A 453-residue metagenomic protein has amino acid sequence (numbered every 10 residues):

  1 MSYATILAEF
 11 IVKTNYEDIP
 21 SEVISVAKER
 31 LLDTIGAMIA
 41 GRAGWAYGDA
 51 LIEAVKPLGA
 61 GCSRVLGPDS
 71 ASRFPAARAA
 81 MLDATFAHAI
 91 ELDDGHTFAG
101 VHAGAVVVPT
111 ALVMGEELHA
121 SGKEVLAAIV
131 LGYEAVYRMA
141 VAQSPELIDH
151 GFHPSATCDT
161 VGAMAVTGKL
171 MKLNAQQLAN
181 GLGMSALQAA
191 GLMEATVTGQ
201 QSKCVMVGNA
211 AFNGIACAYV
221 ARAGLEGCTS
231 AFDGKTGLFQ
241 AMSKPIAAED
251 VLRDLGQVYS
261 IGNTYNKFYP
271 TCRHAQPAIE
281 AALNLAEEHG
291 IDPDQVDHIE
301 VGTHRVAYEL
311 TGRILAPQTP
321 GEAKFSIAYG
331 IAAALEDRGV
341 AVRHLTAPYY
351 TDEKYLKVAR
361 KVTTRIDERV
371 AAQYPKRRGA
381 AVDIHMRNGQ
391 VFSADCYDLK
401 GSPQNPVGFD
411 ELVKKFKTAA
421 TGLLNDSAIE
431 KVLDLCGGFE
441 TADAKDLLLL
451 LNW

Functional and structural regions predicted by a protein language model:
M1-V101, V197, S202-F212, Y219-W453: Terminal-appendage/accessory-domain detector
Y3-I6, V26, A50, K123-G132 (+2 more regions): Extended, well-ordered alpha-helical scaffold segments
A84-E146: Hydrophobic alpha-helical hairpins/lids featuring a short glycine-rich hinge
A99-G104, E124-I129, L147-T160, V205-V207 (+2 more regions): Active-site nucleophile and cofactor-binding loops and adjacent substrate-binding regions of central metabolic enzymes
A105-L112, D159-V166, F212-A216, P277: Well-ordered alpha-helical segments within folded domains of soluble proteins
L118-E124, V141-G151, M164-G181, M193-C204 (+1 more regions): Active-site cavity-forming subdomains of large catalytic enzyme subunits
L131-V136, C158-D159, S185-A186: Short, conserved phosphate-binding/catalytic loop or strand-edge motifs used in phosphoryl-/nucleotidyl-transfer
M184-L192: Flexible glycine/proline-rich, aromatic-decorated loop/lid segments
